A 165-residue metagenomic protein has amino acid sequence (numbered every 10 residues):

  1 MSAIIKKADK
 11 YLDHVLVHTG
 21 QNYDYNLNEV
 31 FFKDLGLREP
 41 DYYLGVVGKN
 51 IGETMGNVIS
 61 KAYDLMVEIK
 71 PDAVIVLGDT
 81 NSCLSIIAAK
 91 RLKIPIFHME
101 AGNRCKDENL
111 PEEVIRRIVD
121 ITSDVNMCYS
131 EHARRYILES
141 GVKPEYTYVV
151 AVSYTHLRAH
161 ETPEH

Functional and structural regions predicted by a protein language model:
M1-H18: N-terminal phosphate-binding or glycine-rich loops at protein starts, especially the Walker A/P-loop of NTPases
D13-T54, K61: Conserved nucleotide-sugar phosphate-binding/catalytic loop shared by glycosyltransferases and other
V47, L77-G78, M99-G102: Short beta->alpha connector loops at strand-helix junctions that form conserved, small/polar/Pro-enriched
M66-N81: Short N-terminal targeting/anchoring amphipathic segment
T80-I94: Short Gly/Thr/Asp-enriched flexible loops that form oxyanion-binding sites at enzyme active sites
I94-L157: Active-site-proximal region of nucleotide-activated glycan assembly enzymes, centered on histidine/acidic-rich loops
H156-A159, P163-H165: Single conserved hydrophobic/aromatic residue that forms the stacking wall/gate of nucleotide- or nucleobase-binding
